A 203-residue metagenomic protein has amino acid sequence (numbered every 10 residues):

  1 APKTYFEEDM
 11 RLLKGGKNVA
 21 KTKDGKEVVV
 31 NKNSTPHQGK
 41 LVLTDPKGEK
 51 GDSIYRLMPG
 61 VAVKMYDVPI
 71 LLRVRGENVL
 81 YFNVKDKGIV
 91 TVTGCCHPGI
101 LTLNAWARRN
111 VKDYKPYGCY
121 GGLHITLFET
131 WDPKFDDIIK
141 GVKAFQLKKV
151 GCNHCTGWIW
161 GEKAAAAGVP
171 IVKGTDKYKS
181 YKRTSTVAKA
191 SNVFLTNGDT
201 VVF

Functional and structural regions predicted by a protein language model:
A1-N78, K163, K173-V201: Metallo-beta-lactamase
V79-V187: Cap/insert and terminal regions of metallo-dependent hydrolase folds
